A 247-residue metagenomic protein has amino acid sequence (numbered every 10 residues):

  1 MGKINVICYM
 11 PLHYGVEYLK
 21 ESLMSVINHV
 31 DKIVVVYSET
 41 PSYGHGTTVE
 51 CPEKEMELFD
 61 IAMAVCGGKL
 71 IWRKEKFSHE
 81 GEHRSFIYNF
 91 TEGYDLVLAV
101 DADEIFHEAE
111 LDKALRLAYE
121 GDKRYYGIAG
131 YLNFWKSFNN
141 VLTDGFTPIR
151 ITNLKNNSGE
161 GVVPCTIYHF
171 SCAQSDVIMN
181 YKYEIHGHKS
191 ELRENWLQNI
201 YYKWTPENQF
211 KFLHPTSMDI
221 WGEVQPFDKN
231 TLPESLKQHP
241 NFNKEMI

Functional and structural regions predicted by a protein language model:
M1-N28: N-proximal low-complexity "stem/linker" segments adjacent to membrane-targeting elements
V6, E21, V36-D95: Active-site-proximal specificity loops/subdomain of glycosyltransferases
Y9-P11, V36, F170: Short hydrophobic segments within beta-strands
H13-E17, F77-E80, I105: Acidic-and-aromatic substrate-binding clefts and catalytic sites of carbohydrate-active enzymes
E75, D101-A102: Short acidic donor-binding/metal-coordinating loop in glycosyltransferase active sites
E80-Y88, V97-A99, I105-I247: Catalytic-site signature of metal-activated, phosphate-bearing donor transferases, centered on the GT-A/GT-A-like
